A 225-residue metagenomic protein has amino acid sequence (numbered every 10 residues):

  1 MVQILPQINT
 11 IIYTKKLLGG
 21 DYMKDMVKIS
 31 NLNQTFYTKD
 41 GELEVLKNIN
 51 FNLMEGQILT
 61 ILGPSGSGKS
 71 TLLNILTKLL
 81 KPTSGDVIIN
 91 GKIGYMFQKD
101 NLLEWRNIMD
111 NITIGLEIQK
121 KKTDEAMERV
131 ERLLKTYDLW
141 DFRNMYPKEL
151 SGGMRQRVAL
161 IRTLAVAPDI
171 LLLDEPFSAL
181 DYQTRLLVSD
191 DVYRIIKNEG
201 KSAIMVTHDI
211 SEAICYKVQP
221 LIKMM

Functional and structural regions predicted by a protein language model:
L62-P64: The feature captures the beta-strand-to-loop junction immediately N-terminal to the Walker
T77: Helix-to-loop junction immediately C-terminal to a conserved catalytic motif
T113, D124-F142, R194: Conserved ABC ATPase "signature" region
Y146-L150, M154: Conserved ABC ATPase signature
A165-D169: A short, proline-enriched helix->beta-strand linker immediately N-terminal to the Walker B motif in ABC-type P-loop
L171-D174: Catalytic Walker B motif of ABC-type/P-loop ATPase nucleotide-binding domains
